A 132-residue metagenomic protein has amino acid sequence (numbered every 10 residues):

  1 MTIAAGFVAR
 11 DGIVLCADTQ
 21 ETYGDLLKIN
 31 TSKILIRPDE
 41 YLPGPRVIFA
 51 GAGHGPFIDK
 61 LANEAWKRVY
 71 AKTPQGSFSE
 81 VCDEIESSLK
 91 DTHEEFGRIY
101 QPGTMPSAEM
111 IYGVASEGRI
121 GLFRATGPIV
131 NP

Functional and structural regions predicted by a protein language model:
M1-P106, P128-P132: Conserved short S/T/G-enriched processing/targeting/catalytic segments and their helical context
T104-S107, I111-A115: Accessory "access/gating" subregions that flank catalytic or transport cores
G113-P132: A mid-sequence, solvent-exposed acidic-amphipathic segment
